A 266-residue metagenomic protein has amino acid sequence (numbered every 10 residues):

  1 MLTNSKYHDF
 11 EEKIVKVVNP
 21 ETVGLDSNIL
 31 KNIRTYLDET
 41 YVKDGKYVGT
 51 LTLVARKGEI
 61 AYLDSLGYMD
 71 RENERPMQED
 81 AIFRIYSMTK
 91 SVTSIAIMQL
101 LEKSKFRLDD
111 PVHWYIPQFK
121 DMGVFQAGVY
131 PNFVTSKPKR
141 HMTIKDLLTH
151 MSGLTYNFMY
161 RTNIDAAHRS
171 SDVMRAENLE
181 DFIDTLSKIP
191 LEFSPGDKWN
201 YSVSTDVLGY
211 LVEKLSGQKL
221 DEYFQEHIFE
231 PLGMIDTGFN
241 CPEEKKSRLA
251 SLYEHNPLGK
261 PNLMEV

Functional and structural regions predicted by a protein language model:
L2-L30: Short, compositionally biased leader-like segments
L2-N4, F10-E11, M122-V266: Short, surface-exposed loop or secondary-structure junction motifs that flank catalytic or metal-binding residues
K16-P20, Y68-D70, P111, Y115-Q118 (+2 more regions): Short linear capping/connector segments at secondary-structure termini
E21-I85, K105-R107, D121-G128, F133: Short, conserved catalytic-motif segment at the N-terminal edge
I29, Y115, Y223-H227: Extended, well-ordered alpha-helical scaffold segments
K31-D38, T52, G58, R84-V112 (+2 more regions): Active-site SXXK
V42, L101-E102, S187: Alpha-helix C-terminal capping/helix-coil junction sites
D64, D110, Q218: Short beta-to-alpha loop/turn elements within the nucleotide-binding domains of ABC transporters
